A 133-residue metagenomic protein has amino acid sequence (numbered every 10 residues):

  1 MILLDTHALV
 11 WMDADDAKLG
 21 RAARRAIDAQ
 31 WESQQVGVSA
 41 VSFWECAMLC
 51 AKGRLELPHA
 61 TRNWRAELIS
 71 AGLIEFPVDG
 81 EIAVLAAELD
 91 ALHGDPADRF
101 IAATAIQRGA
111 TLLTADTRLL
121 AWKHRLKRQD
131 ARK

Functional and structural regions predicted by a protein language model:
M1-V38, K52-A66, S70, T117-R118 (+1 more regions): Short, well-structured N-terminal submotif of metal-dependent ribonuclease cores
M12-D13, A86, K123: Activation segment
C46: Phosphate/NTP-binding elements of NTP-utilizing enzymes
E56-R62, I69-T117, Q129: Active-site neighborhoods of divalent-metal-dependent phosphate/nucleic-acid chemistry enzymes
L119-R125: Short loop/helix-cap segments at secondary-structure boundaries that form the rim of catalytic
